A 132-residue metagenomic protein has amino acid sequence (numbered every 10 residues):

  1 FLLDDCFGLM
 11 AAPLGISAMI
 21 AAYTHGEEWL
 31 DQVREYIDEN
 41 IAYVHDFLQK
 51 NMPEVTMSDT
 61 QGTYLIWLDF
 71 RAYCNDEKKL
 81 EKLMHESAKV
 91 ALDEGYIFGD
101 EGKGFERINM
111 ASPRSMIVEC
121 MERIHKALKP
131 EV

Functional and structural regions predicted by a protein language model:
F1-V132: PLP-dependent class I/II
